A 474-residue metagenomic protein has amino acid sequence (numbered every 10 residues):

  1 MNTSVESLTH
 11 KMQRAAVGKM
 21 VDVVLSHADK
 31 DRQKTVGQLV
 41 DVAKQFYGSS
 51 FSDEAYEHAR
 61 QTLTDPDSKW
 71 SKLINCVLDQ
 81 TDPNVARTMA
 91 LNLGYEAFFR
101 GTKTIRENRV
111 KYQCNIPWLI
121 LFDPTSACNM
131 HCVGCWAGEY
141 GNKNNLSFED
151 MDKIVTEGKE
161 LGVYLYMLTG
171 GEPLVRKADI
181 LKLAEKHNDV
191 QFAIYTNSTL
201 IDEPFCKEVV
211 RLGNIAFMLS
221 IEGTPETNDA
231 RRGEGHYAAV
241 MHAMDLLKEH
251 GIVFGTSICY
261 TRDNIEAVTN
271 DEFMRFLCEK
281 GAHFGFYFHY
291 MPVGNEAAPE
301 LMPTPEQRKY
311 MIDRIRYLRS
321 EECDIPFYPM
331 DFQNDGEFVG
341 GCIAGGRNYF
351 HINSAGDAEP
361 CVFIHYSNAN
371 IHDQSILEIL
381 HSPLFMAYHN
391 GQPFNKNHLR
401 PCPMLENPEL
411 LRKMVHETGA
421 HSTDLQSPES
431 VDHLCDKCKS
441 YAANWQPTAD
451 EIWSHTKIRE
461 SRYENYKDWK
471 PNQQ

Functional and structural regions predicted by a protein language model:
M1-Q61, D229-G345, N353-A355, E359 (+3 more regions): Radical SAM enzyme [4Fe-4S]-AdoMet core and its adjacent flexible, acidic and glycine-rich loops/tails across
N2-M12, A16, V23, H27 (+5 more regions): Flexible mid-to-C-terminal extensions adjoining Fe-S/redox cofactors in radical SAM and related proteins
V36-P204, D468, Q474: Conserved alpha-helical substructure of the radical SAM core
E96-P117, P329-F332, G336, N370-M386: Short, charged low-complexity linear segments at domain edges
I120, G346-N348: Short loop/turn microsegments at loop-to-beta-strand junctions
C128, C132-C135, C342, G356 (+2 more regions): Short cysteine clusters
G138-N142, T224-E226, P292-N295: A short, flexible beta-alpha/helix-coil linker loop
F148-L168, L174-H289: Radical SAM/AdoMet-radical enzyme domain recognition
